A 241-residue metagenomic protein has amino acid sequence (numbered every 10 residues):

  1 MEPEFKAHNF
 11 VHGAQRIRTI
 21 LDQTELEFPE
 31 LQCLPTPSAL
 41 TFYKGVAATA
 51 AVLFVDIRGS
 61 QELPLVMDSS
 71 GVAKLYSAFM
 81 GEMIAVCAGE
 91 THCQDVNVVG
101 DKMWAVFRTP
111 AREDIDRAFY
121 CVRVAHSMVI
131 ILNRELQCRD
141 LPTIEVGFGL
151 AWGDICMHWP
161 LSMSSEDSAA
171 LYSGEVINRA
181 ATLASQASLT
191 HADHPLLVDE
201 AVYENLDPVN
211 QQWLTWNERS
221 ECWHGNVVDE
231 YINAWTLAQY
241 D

Functional and structural regions predicted by a protein language model:
M1-L75, G81, A85-E90: Juxtacatalytic helix/coil linker segments that couple regulatory or sensory modules to the catalytic cores
M1-S38, S188-D241: Intrinsically disordered, glycine/charged-rich C-terminal tails and inter-domain linkers that flank nucleotidyl cyclase
S60, M103-W104, Y203: A generic structural signal for short hydrophobic patches within well-formed alpha-helices
D68, V98, K102-I144, L150: Short helix/loop segment flanking the catalytic signature motif in cyclic-nucleotide metabolism enzymes
L75-F79, C121, R179: Hydrophobic alpha-helical membrane-association signature
E90-V98: Short beta-strand elements
F107-D114, F148-S168: Catalytic strand-loop-helix junctions within cyclic-nucleotide turnover domains
H158-A184, S188: Catalytic-core segments of nucleotide cyclases and related cyclic-nucleotide turnover enzymes
